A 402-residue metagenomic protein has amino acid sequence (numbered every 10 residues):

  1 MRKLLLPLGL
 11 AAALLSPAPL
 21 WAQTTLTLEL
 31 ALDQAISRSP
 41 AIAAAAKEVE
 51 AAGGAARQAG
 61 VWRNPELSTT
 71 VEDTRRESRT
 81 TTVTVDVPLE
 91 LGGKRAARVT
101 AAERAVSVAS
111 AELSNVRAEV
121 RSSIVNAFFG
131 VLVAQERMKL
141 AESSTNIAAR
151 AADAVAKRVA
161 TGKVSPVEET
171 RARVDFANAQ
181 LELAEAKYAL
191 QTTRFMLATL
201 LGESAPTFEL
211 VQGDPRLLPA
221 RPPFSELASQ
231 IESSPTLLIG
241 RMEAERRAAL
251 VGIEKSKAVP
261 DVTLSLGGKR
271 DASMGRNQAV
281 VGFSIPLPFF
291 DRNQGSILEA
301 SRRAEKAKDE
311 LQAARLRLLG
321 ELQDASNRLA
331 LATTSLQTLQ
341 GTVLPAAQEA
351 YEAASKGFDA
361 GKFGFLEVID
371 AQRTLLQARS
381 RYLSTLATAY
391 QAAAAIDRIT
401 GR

Functional and structural regions predicted by a protein language model:
R2-K3, V116-S233, A325-R328, A332: Periplasmic alpha-helical coiled-coil/stalk elements that build and connect Gram-negative outer-membrane
G9-L10, L20: Cleavable N-terminal signal peptides
A22-E72, R79, D86-L89, A96-A97 (+4 more regions): Bacterial Sec-pathway N-terminal export signals of envelope proteins
A43, W62-T80, P88-N115, Q135 (+3 more regions): Small/polar (Gly/Ser/Thr/Ala-rich) solvent-exposed segments that form structured loops/beta-strands/short helices used
A44-A59, V116, V120-S143, R150-D153 (+5 more regions): Amphipathic alpha-helical coiled-coil segments
T82-T84, F128, T263, V280-G282 (+1 more regions): Membrane-embedded beta-strand positions in outer-membrane beta-barrel channels/transporters
T100-E103, P166-D175, F365-R373: Short, charged, amphipathic alpha-helical segments
